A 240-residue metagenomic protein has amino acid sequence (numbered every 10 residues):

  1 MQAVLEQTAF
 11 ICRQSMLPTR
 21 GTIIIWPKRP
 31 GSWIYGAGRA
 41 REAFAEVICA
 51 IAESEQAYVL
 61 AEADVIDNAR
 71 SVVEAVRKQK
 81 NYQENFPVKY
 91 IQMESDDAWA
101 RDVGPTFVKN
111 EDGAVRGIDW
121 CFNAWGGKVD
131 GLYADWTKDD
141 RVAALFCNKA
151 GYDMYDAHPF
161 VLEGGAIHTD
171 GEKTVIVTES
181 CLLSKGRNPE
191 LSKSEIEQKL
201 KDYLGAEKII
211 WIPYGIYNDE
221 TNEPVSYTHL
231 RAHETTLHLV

Functional and structural regions predicted by a protein language model:
A3-T22: N-terminal basic/disordered segments at the start of proteins
V4-L5, T22-W33, A37-A50, V59-T169 (+1 more regions): Cofactor- and metal-binding active-site motifs of prokaryotic enzymes that mediate redox/radical or nucleophilic
G164, Y214-S226: Beta-rich nucleic-acid/ligand-interaction surfaces
E207-G215: Blade-edge beta-strand/turn elements of extracellular beta-propeller and related beta-sheet repeat scaffolds
T228-T235: Conserved small/polar residues in nucleotide/adenosyl-binding loops
